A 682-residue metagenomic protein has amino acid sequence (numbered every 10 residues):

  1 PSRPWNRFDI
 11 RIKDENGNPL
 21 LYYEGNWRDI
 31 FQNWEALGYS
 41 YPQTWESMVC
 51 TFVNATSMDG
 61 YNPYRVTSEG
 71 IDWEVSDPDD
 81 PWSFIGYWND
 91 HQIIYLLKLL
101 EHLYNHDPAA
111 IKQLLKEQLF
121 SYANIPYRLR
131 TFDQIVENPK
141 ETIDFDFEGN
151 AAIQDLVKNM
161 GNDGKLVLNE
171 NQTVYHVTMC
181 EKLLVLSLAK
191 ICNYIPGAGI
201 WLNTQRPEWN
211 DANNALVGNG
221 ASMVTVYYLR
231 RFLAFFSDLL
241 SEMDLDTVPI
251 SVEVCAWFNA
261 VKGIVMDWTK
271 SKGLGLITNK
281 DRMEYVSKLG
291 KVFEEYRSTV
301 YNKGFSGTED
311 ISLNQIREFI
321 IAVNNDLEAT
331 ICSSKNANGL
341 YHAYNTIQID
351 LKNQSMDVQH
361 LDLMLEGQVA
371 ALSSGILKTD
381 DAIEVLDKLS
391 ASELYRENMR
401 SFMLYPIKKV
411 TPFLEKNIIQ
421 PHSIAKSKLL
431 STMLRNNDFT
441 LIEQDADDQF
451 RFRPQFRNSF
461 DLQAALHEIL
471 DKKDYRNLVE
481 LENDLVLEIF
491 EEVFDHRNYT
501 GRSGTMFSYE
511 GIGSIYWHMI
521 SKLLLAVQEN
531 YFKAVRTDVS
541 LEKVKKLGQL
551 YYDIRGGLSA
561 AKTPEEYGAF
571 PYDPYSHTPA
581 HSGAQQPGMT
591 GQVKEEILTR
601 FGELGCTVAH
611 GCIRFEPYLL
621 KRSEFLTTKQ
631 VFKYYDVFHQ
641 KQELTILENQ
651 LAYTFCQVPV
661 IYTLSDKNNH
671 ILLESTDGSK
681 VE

Functional and structural regions predicted by a protein language model:
P1-E682: Acidic, mature catalytic/reactive cores of soluble proteins
